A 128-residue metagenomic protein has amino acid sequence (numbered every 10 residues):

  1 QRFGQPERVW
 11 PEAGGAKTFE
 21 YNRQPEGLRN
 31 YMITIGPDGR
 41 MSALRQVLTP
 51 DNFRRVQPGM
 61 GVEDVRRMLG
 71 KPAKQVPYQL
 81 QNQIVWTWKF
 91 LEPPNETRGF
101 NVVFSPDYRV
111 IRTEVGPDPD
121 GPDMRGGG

Functional and structural regions predicted by a protein language model:
R2-D38, M60-G128: A cross-family detector of function-defining hotspots
G39-L44: Structured, soluble extracytoplasmic/luminal domains of envelope-associated proteins
R45-Q46, E114: N-terminal glycine/threonine-rich, aromatic-flanked beta-hairpin/loop signature
Q46-T49, G70: A broad detector of the eukaryotic-type serine/threonine protein kinase catalytic domain
L48-V56, W88-F90: Second-shell loop/turn segments in exported
